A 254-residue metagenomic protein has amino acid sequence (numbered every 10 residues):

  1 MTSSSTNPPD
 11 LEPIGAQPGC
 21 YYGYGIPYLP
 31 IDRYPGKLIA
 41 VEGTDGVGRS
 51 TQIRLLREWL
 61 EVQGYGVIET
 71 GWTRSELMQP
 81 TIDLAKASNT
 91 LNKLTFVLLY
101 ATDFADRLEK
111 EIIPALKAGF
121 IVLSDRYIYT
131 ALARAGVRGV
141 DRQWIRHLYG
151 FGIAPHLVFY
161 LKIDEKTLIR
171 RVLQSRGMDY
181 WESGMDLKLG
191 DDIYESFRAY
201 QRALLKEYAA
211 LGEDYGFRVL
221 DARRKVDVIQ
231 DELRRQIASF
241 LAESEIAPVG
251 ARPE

Functional and structural regions predicted by a protein language model:
T2-D32, R57, L173-E254: NTP-dependent small-molecule kinase module
I31-E58: Walker A (P-loop) phosphate-binding motif
L38-V41, I121, V158: Hydrophobic "anchor" residues on beta-strands that sit immediately upstream of conserved functional sites
D45, Y100, L123, F159 (+1 more regions): Conserved RecA-like P-loop NTPase ATPase core
E61-I153: ATP-dependent small-molecule kinase phosphotransfer cores that center on conserved nucleotide phosphate-binding segments
T70, L161, L220: Hydrophobic residues at beta-strand termini and immediately following loops that shape nucleotide-binding pockets
R74-E76, I128-Y129, I163-I169, V226: Conserved nucleotide-binding/hydrolysis micro-motifs of P-loop NTPases
A131-A203: A glycine- and Lys/Arg-enriched "phosphate-lid" helix/loop adjacent to the NTP-binding pocket of small-molecule kinases
